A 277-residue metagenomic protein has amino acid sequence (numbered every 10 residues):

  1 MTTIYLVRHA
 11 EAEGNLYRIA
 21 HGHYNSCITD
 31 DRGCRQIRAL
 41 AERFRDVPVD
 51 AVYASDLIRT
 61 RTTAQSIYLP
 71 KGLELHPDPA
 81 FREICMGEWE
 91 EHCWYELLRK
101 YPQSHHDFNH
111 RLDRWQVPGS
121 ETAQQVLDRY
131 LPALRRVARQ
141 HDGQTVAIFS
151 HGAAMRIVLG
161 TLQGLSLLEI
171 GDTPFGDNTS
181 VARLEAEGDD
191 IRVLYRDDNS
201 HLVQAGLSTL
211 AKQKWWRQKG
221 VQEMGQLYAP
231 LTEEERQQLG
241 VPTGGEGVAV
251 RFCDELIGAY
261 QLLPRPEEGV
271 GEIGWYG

Functional and structural regions predicted by a protein language model:
T2, V7-L73: Active-site-proximal alpha-helix that buttresses catalytic centers in soluble enzyme cores
I4, Q144-S150: Generic beta-sheet signal
C27, K71-D128, Y195-D197: Phosphate-handling substructures
R45-P48, V137-Q144: Glycine-rich phosphate-binding loop signature in dinucleotide/nucleotide-binding domains
A54-S55, D128, F149-S150: Short beta-strand scaffold positions
A80, E272-G277: A short, internal acetyl-CoA/4′-phosphopantetheine-binding micro-motif in the GNAT/acyltransferase core
E88-E96, T161-E234: Acidic, low-complexity terminal tails and accessory targeting/binding regions of phosphate-metabolizing enzymes
Q237-G269, G274: Acetyl-CoA-dependent GNAT
